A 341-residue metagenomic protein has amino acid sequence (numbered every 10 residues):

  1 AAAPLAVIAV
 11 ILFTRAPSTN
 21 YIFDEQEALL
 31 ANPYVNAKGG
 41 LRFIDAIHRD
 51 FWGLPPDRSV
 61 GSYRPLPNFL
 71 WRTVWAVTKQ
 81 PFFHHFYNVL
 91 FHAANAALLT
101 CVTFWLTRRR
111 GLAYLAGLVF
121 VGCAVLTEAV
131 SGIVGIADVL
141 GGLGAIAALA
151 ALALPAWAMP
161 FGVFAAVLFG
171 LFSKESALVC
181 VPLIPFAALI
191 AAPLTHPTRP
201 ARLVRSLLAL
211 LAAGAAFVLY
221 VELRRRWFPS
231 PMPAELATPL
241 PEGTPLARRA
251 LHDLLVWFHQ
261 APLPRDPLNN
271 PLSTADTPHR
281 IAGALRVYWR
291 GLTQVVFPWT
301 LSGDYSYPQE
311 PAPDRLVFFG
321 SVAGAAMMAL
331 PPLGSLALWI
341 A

Functional and structural regions predicted by a protein language model:
A1-A341: Polytopic membrane enzymes that build or remodel cell-surface glycoconjugates and lipids
